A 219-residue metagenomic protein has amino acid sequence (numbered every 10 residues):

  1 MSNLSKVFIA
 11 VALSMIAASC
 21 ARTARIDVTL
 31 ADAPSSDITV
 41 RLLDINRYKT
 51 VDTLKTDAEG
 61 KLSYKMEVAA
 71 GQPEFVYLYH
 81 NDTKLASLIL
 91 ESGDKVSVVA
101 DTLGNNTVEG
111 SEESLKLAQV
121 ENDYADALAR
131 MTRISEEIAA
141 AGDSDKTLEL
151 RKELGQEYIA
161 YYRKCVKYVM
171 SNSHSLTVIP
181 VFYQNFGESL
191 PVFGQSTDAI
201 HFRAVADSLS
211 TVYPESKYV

Functional and structural regions predicted by a protein language model:
M1-T29: Bacterial Sec-dependent N-terminal signal peptides
C20-Y168: A non-transmembrane, solvent-exposed segment enriched in polar/low-complexity residues
G155-Y162, Q195-R203: Helix-turn-helix repeat elements of alpha-solenoid scaffolds
C165-V169, F182, A206-S210: Amphipathic alpha-helical segments within well-ordered protein domains
V169, S173, G194-T197, P214: Structural signature of alpha-solenoid helical repeat scaffolds
S173-S189: Amphipathic alpha-helical repeat scaffolds of TPR domains
I200-V219: N-proximal helix/coil linker or "cap" segments that precede and/or mark the start of modular domains
